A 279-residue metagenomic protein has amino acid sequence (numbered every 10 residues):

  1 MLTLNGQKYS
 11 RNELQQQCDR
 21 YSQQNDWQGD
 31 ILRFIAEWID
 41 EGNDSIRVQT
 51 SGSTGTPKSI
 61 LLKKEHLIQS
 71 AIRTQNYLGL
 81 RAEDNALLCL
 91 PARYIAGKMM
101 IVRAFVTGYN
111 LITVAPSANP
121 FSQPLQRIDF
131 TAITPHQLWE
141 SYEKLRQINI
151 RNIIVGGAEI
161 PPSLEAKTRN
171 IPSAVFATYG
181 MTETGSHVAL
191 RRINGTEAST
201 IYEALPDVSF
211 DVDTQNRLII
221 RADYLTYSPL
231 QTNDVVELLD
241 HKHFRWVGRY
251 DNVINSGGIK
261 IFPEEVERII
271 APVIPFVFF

Functional and structural regions predicted by a protein language model:
M1-N25, I68-L90, S117-D129: Conserved ATP-dependent adenylate/AMP-binding module captured primarily in the ANL superfamily
Q28-Q49, A82-E83: Conserved pre-ATP/AMP-binding loop-to-beta segment of ANL
S45-Q69, G79: Conserved AMP-binding A3 loop
T50-S53, A86, I101, T131 (+2 more regions): Conserved S/T- and glycine-rich ATP-binding loop of Class I adenylate-forming
K63-Q69, N85-E140: AMP-binding/adenylate-forming
Y142-G195: Gly/Ser/Thr-rich phosphate-binding loop
S209-E237: AMP-binding/adenylate-forming core of the ANL superfamily
L230-F279: AMP-binding/adenylate-forming catalytic core of the ANL superfamily
